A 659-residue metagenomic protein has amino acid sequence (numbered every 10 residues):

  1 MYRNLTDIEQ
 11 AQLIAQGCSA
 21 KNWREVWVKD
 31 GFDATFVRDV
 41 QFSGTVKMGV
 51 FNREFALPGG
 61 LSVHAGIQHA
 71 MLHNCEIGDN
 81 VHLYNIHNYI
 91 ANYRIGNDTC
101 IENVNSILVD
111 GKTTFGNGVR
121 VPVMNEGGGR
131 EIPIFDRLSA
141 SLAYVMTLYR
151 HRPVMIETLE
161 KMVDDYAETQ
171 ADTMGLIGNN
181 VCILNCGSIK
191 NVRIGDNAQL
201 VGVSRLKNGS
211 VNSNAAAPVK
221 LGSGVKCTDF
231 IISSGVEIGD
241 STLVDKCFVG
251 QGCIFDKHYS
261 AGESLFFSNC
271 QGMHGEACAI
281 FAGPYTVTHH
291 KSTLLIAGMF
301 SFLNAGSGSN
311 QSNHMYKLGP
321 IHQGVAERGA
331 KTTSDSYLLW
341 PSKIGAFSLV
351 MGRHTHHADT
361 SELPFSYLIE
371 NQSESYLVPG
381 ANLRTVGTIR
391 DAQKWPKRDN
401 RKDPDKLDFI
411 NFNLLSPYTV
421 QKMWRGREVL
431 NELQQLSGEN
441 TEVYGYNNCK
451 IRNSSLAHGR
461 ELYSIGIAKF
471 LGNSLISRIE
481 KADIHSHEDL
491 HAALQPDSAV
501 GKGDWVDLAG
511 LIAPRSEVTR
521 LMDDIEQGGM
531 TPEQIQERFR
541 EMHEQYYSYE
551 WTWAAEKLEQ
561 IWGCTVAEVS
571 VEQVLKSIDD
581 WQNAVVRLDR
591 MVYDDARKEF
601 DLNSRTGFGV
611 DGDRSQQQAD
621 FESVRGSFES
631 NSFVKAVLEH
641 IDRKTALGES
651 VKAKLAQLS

Functional and structural regions predicted by a protein language model:
M1-D7: Intrinsically disordered, low-structural-confidence terminal and linker regions
I8, L13-A20, V28-I67, E76 (+6 more regions): Glycine-rich hexapeptide-repeat left-handed beta-helix
H69, N74-G78, T169, C186: Long, structured ligand/cofactor-binding scaffold of large enzymes
M71, C182-L184, G222: Short, low-complexity cationic-aromatic patches
N88-Y89, Y93-C100, N105-F115, V119-V123 (+7 more regions): Long, charge-dense tracts
N371-S659: Long, compositionally biased intrinsically disordered regions
